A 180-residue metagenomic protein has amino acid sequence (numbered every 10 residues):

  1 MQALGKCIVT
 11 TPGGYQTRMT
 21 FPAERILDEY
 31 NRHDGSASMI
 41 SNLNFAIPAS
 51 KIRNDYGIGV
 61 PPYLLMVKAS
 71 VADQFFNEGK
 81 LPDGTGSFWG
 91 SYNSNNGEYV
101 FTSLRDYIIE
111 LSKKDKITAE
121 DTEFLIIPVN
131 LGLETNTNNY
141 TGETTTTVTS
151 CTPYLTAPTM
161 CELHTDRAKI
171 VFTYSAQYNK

Functional and structural regions predicted by a protein language model:
M1-K180: Secreted, disulfide-rich extracellular signaling modules
